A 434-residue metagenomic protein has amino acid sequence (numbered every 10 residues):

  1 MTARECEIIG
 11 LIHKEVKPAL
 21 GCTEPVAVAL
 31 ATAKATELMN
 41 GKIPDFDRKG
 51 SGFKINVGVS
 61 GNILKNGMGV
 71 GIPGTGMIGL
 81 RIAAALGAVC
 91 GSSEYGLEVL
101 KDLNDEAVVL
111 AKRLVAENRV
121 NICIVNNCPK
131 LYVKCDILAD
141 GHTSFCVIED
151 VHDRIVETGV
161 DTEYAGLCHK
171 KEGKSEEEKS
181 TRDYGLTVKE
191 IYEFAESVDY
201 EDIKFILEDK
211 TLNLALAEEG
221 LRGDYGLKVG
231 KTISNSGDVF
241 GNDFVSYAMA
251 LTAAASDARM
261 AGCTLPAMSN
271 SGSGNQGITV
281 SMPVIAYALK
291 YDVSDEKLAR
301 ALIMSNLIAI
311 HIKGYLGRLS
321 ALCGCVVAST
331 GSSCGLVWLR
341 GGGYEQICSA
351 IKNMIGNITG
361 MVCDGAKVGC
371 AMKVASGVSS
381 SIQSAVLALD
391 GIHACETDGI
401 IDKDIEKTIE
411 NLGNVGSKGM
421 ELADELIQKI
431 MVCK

Functional and structural regions predicted by a protein language model:
M1-G10, K42, K49-I63, D243-G262 (+2 more regions): Acidic-glycine-rich active-site phosphate/pyrophosphate-binding loop
I8-P18, N62-V70, A258-S269, A309-R318 (+1 more regions): Glycine/charged-rich beta-loop-alpha catalytic/anionic-binding loops adjacent to active sites
P18-K34, L265-M282, C323-V327: Conserved phosphate/anionic-ligand binding catalytic regions in large, soluble enzymes, centered on
L20-T23, S60-I63, E149-D153, T158-G166 (+5 more regions): A structural signal for small-residue-enriched, beta-sheet-centric alpha/beta enzyme cores and oligomeric scaffold folds
A29-I137: Early transmembrane hairpin of solute transport permeases
T36, Y287-R300, M304, I310-S376 (+1 more regions): Hydrophobic alpha-helical bundle architecture
I43-K54, Y95-L100, N121-C123, E201-L207 (+8 more regions): Flexible, glycine/charged-enriched surface loops at secondary-structure junctions
V115-G262, L426-K434: Signature of multi-pass transmembrane helix bundles
